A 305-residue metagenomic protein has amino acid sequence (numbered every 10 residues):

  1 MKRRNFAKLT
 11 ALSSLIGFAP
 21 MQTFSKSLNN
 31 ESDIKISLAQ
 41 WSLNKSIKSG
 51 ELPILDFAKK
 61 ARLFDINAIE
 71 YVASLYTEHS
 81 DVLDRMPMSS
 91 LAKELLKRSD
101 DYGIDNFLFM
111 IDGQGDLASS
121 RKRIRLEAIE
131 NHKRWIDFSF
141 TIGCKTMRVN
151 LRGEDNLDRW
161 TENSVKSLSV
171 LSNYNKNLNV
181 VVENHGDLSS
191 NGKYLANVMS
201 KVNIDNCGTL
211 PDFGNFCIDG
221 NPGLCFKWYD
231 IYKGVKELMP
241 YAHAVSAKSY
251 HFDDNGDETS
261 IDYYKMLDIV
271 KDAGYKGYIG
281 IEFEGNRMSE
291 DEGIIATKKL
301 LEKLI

Functional and structural regions predicted by a protein language model:
K2-R134, F138-I142, R159, G192-A196 (+7 more regions): N-terminal pre-domain/capping segments
S37-A39, V181, G280: Conserved Rossmann-like nucleotide-binding pocket used by diverse enzymes that bind dinucleotide cofactors
A68-I69, V165-D268: Acidic/histidine-rich catalytic cores of soluble enzymes
I104, L178, A273-G277: A short helix->loop->beta-strand "cap" motif at the edges of active sites that frequently abuts
S139-D158, L178-H185: Active-site groove signature of glycoside hydrolases
E154-L168: Active-site cleft segment of glycoside hydrolase catalytic domains centered on the general acid/base Glu
A247-N255, Y278-R287: Active-site clefts of carbohydrate-active enzymes
